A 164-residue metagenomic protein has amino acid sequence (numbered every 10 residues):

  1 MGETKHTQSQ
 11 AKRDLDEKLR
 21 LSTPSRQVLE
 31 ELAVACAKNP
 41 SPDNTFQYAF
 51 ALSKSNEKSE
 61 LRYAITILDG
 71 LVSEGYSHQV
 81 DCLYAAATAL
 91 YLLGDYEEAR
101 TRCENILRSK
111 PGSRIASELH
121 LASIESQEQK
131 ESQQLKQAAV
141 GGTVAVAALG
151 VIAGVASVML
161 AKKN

Functional and structural regions predicted by a protein language model:
G2-Q8, D16-S22, E31-P42, S73-G75: TPR-adjacent "capping" and linker segments in tetratricopeptide-repeat scaffold/adaptor proteins
E30-A33, D69, E104, L121: Alpha-solenoid helical repeat scaffolds
A33-T88, L93: Alpha-helical adaptor scaffolds
A51-S53, A89, S109, A122-K130: TPR/TPR-like alpha-solenoid repeats
Y76-D81, R108-H120, K130-S132: Boundary/linker segments of alpha-helical solenoid repeat arrays
G94-E98: Long, charged/polar, soluble alpha-helical segments
Q129-N164: C-terminal single-pass membrane-anchor helix
